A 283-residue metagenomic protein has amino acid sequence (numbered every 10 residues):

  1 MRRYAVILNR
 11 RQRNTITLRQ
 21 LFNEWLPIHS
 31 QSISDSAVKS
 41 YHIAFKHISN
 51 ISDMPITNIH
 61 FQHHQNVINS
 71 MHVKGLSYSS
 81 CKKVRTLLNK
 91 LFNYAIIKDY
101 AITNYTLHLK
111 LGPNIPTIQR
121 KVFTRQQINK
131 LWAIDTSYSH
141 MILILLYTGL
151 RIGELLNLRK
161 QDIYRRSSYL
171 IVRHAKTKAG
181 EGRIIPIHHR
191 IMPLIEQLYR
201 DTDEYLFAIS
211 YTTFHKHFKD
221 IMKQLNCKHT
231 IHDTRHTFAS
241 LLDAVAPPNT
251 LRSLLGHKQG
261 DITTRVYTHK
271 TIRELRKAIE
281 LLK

Functional and structural regions predicted by a protein language model:
M1-T15, Q31: N-terminal helical hairpins
R11, S167, Q197, D201 (+1 more regions): C-terminal secondary-structure termini that scaffold catalytic or DNA-interacting sites
N14-L18, L26-Y94, K98-Y100, A208-T212 (+1 more regions): N-terminal core-binding DNA-recognition domain of tyrosine site-specific recombinases/integrases
I16, K176-K178, M192, P248 (+1 more regions): Catalytic-site neighborhood detector that most strongly recognizes the C-terminal catalytic loop/helix of tyrosine
T57, I102-T103, R166, I171-R173 (+1 more regions): Major-groove DNA-contacting interfaces characterized by cationic-aromatic clusters
K82, I97, A101-T103, L107-I152 (+2 more regions): Basic, Lys/Arg- and aromatic-enriched nucleic-acid-binding interface segment
A133, I185, Y199-A208, H215-G260 (+1 more regions): Short, basic (Lys/Arg/His-rich) helix/loop patches that form interaction surfaces in the mid-to-C-terminal regions
T148, N157-I195: Conserved tyrosine-mediated DNA breakage-rejoining catalytic core shared by Y-recombinases
